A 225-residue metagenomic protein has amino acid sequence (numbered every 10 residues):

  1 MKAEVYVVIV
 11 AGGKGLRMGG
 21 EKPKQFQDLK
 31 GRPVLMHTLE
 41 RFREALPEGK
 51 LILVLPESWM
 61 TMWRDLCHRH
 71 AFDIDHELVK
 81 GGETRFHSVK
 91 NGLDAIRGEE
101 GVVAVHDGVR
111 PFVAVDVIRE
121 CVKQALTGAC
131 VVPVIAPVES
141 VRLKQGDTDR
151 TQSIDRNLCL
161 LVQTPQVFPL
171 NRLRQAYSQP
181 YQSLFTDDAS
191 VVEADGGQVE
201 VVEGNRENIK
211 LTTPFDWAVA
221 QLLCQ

Functional and structural regions predicted by a protein language model:
K2-T61: N-terminal glycine-rich phosphate-binding loop and ensuing alpha1 helix
V7-I9, L53, V105, C130-P133: Structural beta-sheet core signal
I9, L35, G92, H106-D107 (+3 more regions): Residue-level signal for inorganic ion chemistry
M18, W63-R64, C121, L173 (+1 more regions): Hydrophobic packing residues within well-ordered alpha-helices of enzyme cores
M36-E100: Conserved N-terminal catalytic core of the sugar/cofactor nucleotidyltransferase
E99-V109: Short beta-strand-to-loop acidic/aromatic patch adjacent to the donor-nucleotide binding site
F112-V202: Conserved core of the sugar-phosphate nucleotidyltransferase
N208-Q225: Hydrophobic helical membrane-anchoring modules
